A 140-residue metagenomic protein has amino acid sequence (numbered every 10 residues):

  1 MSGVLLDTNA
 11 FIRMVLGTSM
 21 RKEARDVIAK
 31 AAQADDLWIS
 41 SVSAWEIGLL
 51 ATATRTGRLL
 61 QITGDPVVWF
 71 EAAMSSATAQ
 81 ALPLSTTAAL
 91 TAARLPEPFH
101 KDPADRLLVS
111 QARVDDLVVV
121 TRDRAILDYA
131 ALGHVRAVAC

Functional and structural regions predicted by a protein language model:
M1-I39, R55-V68, D115, R124 (+1 more regions): Short, well-structured N-terminal submotif of metal-dependent ribonuclease cores
N9, V15-L16, A51, P96 (+1 more regions): Short, flexible helix/strand-to-coil boundary loops that buttress conserved ligand/catalytic motifs in alpha/beta
A10, S43-A44, A88, L108 (+1 more regions): Alpha-helix capping/helix-boundary segments
S41-A44, E71-E97: Acidic catalytic patch
H100: Aromatic "clamp/platform" in nucleotide-sugar-dependent glycosyltransferases that forms part of the donor/acceptor
A104: Acidic donor-binding loop at a coil-to-helix junction in glycosyltransferase catalytic cores that engages
V109-C140: Acidic, PIN/NYN-like endoribonuclease modules and their adjacent C-terminal/linker elements
